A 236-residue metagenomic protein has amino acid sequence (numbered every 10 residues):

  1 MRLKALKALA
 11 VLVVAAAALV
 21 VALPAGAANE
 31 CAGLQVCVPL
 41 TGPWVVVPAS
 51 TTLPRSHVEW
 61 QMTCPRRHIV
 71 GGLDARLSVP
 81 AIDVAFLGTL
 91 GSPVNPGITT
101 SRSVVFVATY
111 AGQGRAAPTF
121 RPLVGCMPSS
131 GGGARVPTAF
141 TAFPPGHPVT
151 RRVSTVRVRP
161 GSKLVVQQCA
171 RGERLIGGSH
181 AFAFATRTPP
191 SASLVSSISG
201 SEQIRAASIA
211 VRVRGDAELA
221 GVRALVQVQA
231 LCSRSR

Functional and structural regions predicted by a protein language model:
R2-A28: Secretory targeting and sorting signals
A28-R236: Extracellular attachment/recognition segments
